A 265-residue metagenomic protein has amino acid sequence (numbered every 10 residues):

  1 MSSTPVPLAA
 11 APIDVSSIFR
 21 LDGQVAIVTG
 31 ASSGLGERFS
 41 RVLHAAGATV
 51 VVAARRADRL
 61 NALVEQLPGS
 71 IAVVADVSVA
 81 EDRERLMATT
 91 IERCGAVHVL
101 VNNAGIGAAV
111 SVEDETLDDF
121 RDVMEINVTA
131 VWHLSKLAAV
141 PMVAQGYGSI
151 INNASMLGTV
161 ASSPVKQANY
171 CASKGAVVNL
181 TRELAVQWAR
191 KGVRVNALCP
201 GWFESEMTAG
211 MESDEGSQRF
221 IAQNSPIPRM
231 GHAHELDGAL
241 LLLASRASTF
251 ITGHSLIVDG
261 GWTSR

Functional and structural regions predicted by a protein language model:
S2-S17, L241, T252-R265: Short C-terminal tail/terminal secondary-structure segment of NAD(P)H-dependent dehydrogenase/reductase domains
V25, S32-S33: Conserved glycine-rich cofactor-binding loop
S111-V112, T116-R121, S217, I221: Substrate-binding pocket helix/loop in short-chain dehydrogenase/reductase
S135, S173, T181: Active-site helix of classical SDR
V140, V186-Q187, T249: Alpha-helical segment proximal to the catalytic Tyr-Lys
S155: Residue(s) in the substrate-gating loop at a strand-loop-helix junction that position the organic substrate next
A189, R194, I251-G253: Short, small/polar-rich loop/turn modules that mediate ligand/substrate recognition or access, typified
